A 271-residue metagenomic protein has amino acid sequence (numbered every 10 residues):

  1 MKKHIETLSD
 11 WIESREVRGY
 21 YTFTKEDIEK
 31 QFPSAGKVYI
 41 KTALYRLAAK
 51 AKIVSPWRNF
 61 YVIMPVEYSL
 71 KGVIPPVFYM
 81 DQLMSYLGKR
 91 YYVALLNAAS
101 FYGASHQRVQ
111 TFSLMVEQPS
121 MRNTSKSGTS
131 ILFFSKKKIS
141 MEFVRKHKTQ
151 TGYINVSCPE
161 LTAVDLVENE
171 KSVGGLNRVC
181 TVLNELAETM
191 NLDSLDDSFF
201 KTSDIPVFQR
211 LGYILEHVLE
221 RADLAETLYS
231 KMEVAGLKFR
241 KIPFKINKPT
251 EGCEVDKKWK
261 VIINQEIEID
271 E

Functional and structural regions predicted by a protein language model:
K2-R90, E188-F208, E216: Short beta-edge/loop segments at beta->alpha junctions of small alpha/beta modules that act as binding/recognition
F23-I28, I40-A43, S100-R108, I205-P206 (+1 more regions): Short N-terminal helix-initiation segments at or just after the protein's N-terminus
G36-Y39, H106-R108, K171-G175: Short amphipathic alpha-helical segments with coiled-coil-like heptad repeat character
A49, A104, E168-S172: Short, intrinsically disordered, mixed-charge
S55-V66, V73-K138: Short gly/ser-rich loop at a beta-strand->alpha-helix junction or flexible surface loop bordering the NTP-binding
I131-T151: A short, charged helix-loop
V144-E271: Hydrophobic alpha-helical interaction segments
